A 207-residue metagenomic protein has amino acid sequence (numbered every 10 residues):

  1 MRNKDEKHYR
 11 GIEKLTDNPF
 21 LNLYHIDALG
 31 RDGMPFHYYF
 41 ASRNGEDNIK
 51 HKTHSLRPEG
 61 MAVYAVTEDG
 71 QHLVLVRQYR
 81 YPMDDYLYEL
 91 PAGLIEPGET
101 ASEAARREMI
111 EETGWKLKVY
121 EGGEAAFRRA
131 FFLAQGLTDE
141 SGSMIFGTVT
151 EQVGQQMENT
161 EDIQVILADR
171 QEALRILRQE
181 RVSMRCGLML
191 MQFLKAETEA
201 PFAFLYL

Functional and structural regions predicted by a protein language model:
R2, K52-R107: Conserved Nudix-box catalytic region and its N-terminal flanking loop in Nudix hydrolases and closely related
R2-E13, D17-L23, M34, V63: Alpha-helical and coiled-coil interaction segments, frequently adjacent to or embedded within charge-biased
K14-P19, R31, K52-L56, R129-E140: Acidic pyrophosphate-coordinating catalytic loop
F20-A62, D69: Acidic, metal-coordinating catalytic segment for phosphate/diphosphate chemistry, firing primarily on the Nudix
R31-D32, T67-G70, Y79, T148-V153 (+1 more regions): Short loop segments at secondary-structure junctions
E59-M61, G93-R185, F204-L207: Unchanged
L188-L207: Short, amphipathic C-terminal "tail helix"
